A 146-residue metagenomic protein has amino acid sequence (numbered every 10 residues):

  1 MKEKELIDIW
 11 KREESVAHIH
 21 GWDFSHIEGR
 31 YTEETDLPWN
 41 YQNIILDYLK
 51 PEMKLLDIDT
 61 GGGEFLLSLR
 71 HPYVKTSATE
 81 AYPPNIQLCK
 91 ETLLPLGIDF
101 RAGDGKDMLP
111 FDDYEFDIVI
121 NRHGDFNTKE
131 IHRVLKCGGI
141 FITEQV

Functional and structural regions predicted by a protein language model:
M1-H26: N-terminal, positively charged/glycine-rich alpha-helical extensions of SAM-dependent methyltransferases
T32-K54, E64-F65: Conserved alpha-helix/loop element of class I SAM-dependent methyltransferases that forms part of the SAM/SAH-binding
L49, R70, V134-L135: A generic alpha-to-beta junction signature in SAM-dependent methyltransferases
K54-M108: Class I SAM-dependent methyltransferase SAM/SAH-binding core
M108-I118: A short acidic, Gly/Pro-enriched loop at the edge of an enzyme's catalytic core that lines a small-molecule cofactor
F126-I142: A short glycine-rich, Lys/Arg-flanked "PGG" loop and its adjoining helix->strand segment in the class I
